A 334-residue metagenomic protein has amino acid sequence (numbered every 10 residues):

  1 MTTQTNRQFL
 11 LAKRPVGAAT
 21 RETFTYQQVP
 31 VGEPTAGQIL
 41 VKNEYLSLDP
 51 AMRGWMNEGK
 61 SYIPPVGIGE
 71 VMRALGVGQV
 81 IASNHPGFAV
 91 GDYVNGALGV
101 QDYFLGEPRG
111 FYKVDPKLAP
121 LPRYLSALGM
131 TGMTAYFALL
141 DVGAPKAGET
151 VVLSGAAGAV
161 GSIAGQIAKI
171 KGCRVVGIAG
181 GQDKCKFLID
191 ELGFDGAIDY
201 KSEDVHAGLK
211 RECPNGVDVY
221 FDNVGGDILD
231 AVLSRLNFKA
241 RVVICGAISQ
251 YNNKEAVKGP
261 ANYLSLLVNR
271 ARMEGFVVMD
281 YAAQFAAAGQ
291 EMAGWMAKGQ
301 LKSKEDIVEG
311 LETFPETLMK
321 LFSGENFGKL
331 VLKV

Functional and structural regions predicted by a protein language model:
T2-Q4, M279-V334: C-terminal hydrophobic helical "lid"/dimerization subdomain of Rossmann-like NAD(P)H-dependent oxidoreductases
P30-L48, M56-V100: Glycine-rich beta-strand-centered segment in the early N-terminal region that forms part of a ligand/cofactor-binding
M72-G78, A89-G155, Q300: NAD(P)H dinucleotide-binding glycine-rich loop of Rossmann-like/cofactor-binding domains, especially the beta1-alpha1
N95, V152, I198, Y220-F221: N-terminal Rossmann-like NAD(P) cofactor-binding module of classical short-chain dehydrogenase/reductase
D102, G180-L188, V205, V257-Y263: Short, glycine/polar-rich helix-capping loops at beta-to-alpha or helix-loop-helix junctions that flank or form
L125-E203: Mid-domain Rossmann-like dinucleotide-binding core that forms the NAD(H)/NADP(H) cofactor-binding site
D204-P214: Short amphipathic alpha-helix with an adjacent loop that forms part of the alpha/beta core around
D227-L301, V334: Glycine-rich phosphate-binding loop and adjacent beta-alpha segment of Rossmann(oid) nucleotide-cofactor-binding
